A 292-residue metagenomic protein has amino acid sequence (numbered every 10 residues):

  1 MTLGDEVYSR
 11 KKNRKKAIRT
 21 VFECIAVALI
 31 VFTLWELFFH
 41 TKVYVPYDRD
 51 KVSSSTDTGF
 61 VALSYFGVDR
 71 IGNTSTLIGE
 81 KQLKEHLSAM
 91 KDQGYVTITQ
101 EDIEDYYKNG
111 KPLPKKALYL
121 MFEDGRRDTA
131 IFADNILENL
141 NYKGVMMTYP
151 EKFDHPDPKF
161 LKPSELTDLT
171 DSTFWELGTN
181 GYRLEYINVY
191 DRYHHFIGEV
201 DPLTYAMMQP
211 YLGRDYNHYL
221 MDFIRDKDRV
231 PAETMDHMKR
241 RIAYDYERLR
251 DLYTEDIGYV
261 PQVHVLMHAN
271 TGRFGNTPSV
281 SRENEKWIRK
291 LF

Functional and structural regions predicted by a protein language model:
M1-I18: N-terminal Lys/Arg-rich, disordered targeting/topogenic segments
G4-Y8, E23, V27, T33-A117: N-terminal pre-catalytic segment of deacetylase/amide-hydrolase enzymes
T20-E23, K81, D134, V145-K152: N-terminal pro-sequences and low-complexity stem/linker regions of secreted or lumenal proteins
V45-K51, E104-Y106, T129-A133, D157-T170 (+2 more regions): Alpha-helical scaffolding within the catalytic cores of extracellular/periplasmic polymer-degrading hydrolases
F66-D69, K116-A117, E138-G272: Metal-dependent polysaccharide deacetylase catalytic core of the NodB/CE4 family, i.e., the active-site-bearing domain
T74-S75, A130-D134, Y190: Short, solvent-exposed loop/turn and secondary-structure capping segments
G79-P112, R241-Y244, D251-P261, M267 (+2 more regions): C-terminal domain-boundary segment and adjacent tail
K115, M121, G125-N135: Membrane-embedded segments
